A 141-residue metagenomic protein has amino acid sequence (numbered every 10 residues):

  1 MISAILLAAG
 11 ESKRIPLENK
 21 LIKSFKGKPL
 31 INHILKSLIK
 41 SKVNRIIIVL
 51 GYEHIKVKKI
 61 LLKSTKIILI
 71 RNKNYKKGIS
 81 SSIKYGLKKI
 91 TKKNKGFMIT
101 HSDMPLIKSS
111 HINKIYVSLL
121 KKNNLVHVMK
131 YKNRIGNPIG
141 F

Functional and structural regions predicted by a protein language model:
M1-P16: N-terminal nucleotide-binding beta1-loop-alpha1 segment
A4-L6, I47-I48, M98-I99: Structural beta-sheet core signal
S12, K56, P105-L106: A short, conserved beta-strand element in the Rossmann-like catalytic core that flanks the donor/metal-binding loop
I15, V57-L61, I115: Hydrophobic packing residues within well-ordered alpha-helices of enzyme cores
K20-L21, G27-I39: Short, well-formed alpha-helical segments that are part of the catalytic scaffolds of diverse glycosyltransferases
I22, L69, V126-V128: Conserved beta-strand scaffold positions in the cores of enzyme catalytic domains, especially in NTP/NDP-utilizing
H33-G96, S109: Conserved N-terminal catalytic core of the sugar/cofactor nucleotidyltransferase
K76-N137, F141: Conserved beta-loop-beta/alpha segment of the NTase-like Rossmann-fold superfamily that binds/positions NTPs
